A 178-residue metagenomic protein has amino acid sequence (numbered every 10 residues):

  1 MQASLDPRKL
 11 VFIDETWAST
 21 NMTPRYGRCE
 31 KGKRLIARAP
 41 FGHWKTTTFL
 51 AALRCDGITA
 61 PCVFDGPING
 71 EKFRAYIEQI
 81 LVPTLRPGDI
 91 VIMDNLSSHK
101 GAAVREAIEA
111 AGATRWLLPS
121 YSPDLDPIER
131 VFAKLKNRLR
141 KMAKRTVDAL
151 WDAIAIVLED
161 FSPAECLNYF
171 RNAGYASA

Functional and structural regions predicted by a protein language model:
M1-A178: Short functional hotspots at interaction and active-site rims
